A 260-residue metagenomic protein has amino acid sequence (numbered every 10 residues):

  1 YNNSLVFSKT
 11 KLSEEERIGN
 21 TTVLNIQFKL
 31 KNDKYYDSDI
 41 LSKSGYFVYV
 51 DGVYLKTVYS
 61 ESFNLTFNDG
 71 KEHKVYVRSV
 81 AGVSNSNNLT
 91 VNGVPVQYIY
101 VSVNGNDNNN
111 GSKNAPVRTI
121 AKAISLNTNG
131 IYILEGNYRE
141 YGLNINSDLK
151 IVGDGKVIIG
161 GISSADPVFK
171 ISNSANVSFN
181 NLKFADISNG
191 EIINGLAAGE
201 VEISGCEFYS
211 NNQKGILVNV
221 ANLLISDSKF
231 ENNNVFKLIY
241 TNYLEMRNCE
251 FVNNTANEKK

Functional and structural regions predicted by a protein language model:
Y1-S38, N85-V94: Pro/Thr/Ser/Gly-rich low-complexity, intrinsically disordered linker/stalk tracts
V53-S60: Short beta-strand segments within Ig-like beta-sandwich modules, predominantly Fibronectin type-III
E61-L65: Short strand-edge motifs at loop-to-beta-strand transitions and within beta-strands of extracellular beta-rich domains
T66, Y141-I145, G160, P167-N173 (+4 more regions): Glycine-rich beta-solenoid repeat tracts in large extracellular/virion proteins
G70-G82: Beta-strand-rich modules
Y76, V152-K156, A175-D186, E200-S210 (+2 more regions): Right-handed parallel beta-helix
V103-L134: Acidic Gly/Asp/Thr-rich repetitive segments characteristic of extracellular carbohydrate-active and adhesion proteins
T128-K150, D154-S164, F184: N-terminal extracellular ligand-recognition/capping segment immediately after the signal peptide
